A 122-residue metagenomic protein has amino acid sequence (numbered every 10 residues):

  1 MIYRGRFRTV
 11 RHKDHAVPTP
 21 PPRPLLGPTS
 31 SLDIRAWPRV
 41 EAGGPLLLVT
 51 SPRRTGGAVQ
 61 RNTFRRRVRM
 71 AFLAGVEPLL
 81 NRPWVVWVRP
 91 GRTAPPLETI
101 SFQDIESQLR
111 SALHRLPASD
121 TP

Functional and structural regions predicted by a protein language model:
M1-P122: Positively charged, solvent-exposed patches that mediate nucleic-acid binding
